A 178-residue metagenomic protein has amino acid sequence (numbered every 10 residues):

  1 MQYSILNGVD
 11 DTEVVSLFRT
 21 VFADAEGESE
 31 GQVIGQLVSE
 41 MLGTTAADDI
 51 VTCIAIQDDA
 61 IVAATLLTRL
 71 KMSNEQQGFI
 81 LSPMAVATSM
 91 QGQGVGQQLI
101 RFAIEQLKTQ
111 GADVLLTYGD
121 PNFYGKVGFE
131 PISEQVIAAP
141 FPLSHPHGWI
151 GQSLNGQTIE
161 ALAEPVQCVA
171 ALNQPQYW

Functional and structural regions predicted by a protein language model:
M1-L42, A46-Q57, I61, W149 (+2 more regions): Short amphipathic alpha-helix that is part of the acyltransferase structural core
V38-G43, T68, Q135-A139: Short, solvent-exposed loop/turn elements at beta->coil junctions and helix N-caps that rim active or binding pockets
T52-I54, A60-L70, G78-A85: Conserved beta-strand in the GNAT
M90, G94-F102, A112: Conserved acetyl-CoA pyrophosphate-binding loop and the N-cap/start of the following alpha-helix in GNAT-like
Q93, Q97, L143-L154: Accessory recognition modules or surfaces
T109-A112, G119-S144: Conserved active-site alpha-helix within GNAT-family acetyltransferase domains
